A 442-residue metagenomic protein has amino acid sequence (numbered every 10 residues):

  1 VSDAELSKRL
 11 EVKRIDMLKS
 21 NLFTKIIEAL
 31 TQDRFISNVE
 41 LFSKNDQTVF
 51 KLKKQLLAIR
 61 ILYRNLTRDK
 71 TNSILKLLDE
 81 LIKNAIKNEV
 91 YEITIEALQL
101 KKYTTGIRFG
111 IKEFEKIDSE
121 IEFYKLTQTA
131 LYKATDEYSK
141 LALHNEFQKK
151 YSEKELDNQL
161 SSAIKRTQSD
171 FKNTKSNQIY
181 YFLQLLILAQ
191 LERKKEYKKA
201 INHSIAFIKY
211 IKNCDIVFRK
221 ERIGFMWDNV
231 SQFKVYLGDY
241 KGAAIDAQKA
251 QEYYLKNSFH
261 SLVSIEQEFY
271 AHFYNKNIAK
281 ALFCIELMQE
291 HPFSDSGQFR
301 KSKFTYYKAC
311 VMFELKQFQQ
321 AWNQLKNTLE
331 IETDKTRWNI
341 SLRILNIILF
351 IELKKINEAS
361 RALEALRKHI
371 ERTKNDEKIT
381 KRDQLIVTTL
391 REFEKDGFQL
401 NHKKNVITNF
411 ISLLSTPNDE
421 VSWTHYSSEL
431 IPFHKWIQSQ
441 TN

Functional and structural regions predicted by a protein language model:
V1-L160, T174, N375-D376, R382 (+1 more regions): Flexible inter-repeat linkers and adjacent short helices within tandem amphipathic alpha-helical repeat scaffolds
K8, I82-N88, I121-A130, Q168-S176 (+5 more regions): Solenoid-like repeat scaffolds
I27-R34, L66-D79, F109-E120, K149-R166 (+4 more regions): Helix-turn-helix repeat elements of alpha-solenoid scaffolds
K44, K51, I74, E89-V90 (+8 more regions): Residues that mark the junctions of alpha-helical repeat units in TPR/alpha-solenoid scaffolds
K53, L57-I61, I93-E96, L100 (+9 more regions): "A position-specific structural signal for the A-helix of alpha-solenoid helical repeats
Y103-I117, L141-F147, S231-Y240, H272-A281 (+4 more regions): Alpha-helical linker/edge segments of TPR/alpha-solenoid repeat scaffolds and analogous pre-/post-domain helices
F171-R300: Long, internal scaffold/assembly segments composed of regular secondary structure
E330-F398: Active-site/pore-lining binding-face segments in mid-to-C-terminal subdomains
